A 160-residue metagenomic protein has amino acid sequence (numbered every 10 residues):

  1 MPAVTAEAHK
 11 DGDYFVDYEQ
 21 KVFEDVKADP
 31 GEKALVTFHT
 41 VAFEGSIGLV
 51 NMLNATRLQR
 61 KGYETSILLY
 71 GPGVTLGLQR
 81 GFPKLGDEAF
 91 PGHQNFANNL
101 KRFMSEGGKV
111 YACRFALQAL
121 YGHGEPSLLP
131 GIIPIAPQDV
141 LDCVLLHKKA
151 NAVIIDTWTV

Functional and structural regions predicted by a protein language model:
A3-D29: Positively charged, low-complexity intrinsically disordered leader regions
L35-L49, G77: Short, glycine-rich nucleotide/cofactor-binding loops
A42-E44, P72-T75, A116-L120, V160: Solvent-exposed loop/turn segments at secondary-structure junctions within structured extracellular/periplasmic domains
I47-Y63, I67: Histidine-anchored nucleotide/phosphate-binding helix
T65-G71, V110-R114: Short internal beta-strands
G73-G86: N-terminal beta-loop-helix "entrance" segment that forms/cooperates in small-molecule cofactor or anionic ligand
L85-A116: A glycine-rich helix N-cap at a beta->alpha junction
F90-G92, G131-D139: Short acidic-hydrophobic, aromatic-tinged amphipathic segments that line or gate anion-handling sites
